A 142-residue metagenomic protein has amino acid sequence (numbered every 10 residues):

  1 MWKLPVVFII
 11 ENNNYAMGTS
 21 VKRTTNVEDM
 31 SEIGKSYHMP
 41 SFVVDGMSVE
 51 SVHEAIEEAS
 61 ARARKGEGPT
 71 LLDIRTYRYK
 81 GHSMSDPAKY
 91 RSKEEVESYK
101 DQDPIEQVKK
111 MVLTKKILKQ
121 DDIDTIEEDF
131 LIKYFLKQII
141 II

Functional and structural regions predicted by a protein language model:
M1-I140: Glycine-rich ThDP/TPP pyrophosphate-binding loop and its adjacent helix/strand module within ThDP-dependent enzymes
